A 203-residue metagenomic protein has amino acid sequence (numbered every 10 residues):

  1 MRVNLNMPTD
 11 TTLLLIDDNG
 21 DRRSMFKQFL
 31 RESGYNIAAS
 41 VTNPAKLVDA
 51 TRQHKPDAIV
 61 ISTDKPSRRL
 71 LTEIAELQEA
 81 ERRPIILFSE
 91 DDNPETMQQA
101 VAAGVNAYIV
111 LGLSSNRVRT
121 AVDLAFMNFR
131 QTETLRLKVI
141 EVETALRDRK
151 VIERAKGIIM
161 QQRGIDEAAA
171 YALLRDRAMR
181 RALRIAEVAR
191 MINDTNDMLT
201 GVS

Functional and structural regions predicted by a protein language model:
M7-D21, F26-L30, I59: Conserved acidic segment of CheY-like receiver
R23, N43-V48, D57-L77, N93: Conserved phosphotransfer microenvironments
G34-N43: Short hydrophobic/Thr-rich beta-strand motif most characteristic of the beta2 strand and flanking loop of CheY-like
R82-D92: A short, hydrophobic beta-strand element within the central beta-sheet of small alpha/beta folds
E95, L113-V122: C-terminal output helix
I140-S203: C-terminal output/effector regions of signal-responsive regulators
